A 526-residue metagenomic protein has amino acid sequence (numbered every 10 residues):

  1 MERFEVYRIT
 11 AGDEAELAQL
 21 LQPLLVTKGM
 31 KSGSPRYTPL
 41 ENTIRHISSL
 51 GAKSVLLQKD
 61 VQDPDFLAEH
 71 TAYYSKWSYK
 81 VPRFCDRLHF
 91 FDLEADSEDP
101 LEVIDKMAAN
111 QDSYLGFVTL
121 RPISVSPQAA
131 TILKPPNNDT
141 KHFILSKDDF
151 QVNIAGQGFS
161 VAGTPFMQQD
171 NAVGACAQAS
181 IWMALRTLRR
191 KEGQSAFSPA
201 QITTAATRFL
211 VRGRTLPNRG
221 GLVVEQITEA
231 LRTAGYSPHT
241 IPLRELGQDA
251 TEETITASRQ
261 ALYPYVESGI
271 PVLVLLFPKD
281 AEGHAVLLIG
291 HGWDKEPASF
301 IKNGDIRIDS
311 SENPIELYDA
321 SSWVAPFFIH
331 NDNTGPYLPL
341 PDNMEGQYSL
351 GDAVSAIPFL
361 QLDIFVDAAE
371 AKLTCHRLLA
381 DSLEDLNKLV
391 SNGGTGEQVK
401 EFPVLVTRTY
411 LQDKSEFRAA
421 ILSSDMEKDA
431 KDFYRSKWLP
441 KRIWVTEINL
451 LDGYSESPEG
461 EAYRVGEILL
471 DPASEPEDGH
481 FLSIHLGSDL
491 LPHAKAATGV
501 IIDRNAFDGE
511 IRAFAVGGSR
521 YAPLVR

Functional and structural regions predicted by a protein language model:
M1-D149, H291-R526: Noncatalytic regulatory segments and standalone regulatory/sensor domains
E2-L21, G156-G158, Q178, L188-D249 (+6 more regions): Catalytic-core signature of thiol
I144-V161: Active-site-adjacent bridging/hinge elements
A162-N171, T215-P217: Second-shell loop/turn segments in exported
A172, A177-S180: Extended, H/D-rich, highly charged conserved domains that either
M183, T187, H291-D294: Active-site catalytic microenvironments for nucleophilic, acid-base chemistry
R232-P314, S322, L450-L451: Active-site-adjacent substructure of cysteine-protease-like catalytic cores
